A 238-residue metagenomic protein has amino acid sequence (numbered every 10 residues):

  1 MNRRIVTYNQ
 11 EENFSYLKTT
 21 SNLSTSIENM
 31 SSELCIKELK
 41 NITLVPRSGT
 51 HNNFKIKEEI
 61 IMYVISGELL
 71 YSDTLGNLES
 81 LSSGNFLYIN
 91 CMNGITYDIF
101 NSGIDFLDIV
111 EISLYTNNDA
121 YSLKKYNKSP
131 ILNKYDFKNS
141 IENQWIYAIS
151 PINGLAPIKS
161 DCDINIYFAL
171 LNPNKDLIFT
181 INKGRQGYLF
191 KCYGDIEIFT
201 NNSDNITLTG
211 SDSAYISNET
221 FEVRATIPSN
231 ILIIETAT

Functional and structural regions predicted by a protein language model:
R3-E28, C35-I56, I65-D73, N77-S83 (+3 more regions): Conserved short histidine dyad/triad with adjacent acidic residue
G76, C91-A120, S217-T238: Ligand-binding loop in jelly-roll beta-barrel domains
G76-S80, Y188, D204-I206: Short, surface-exposed secondary-structure edge patches
D105-D108, S113-F179, G184-L189, Y193-I198 (+1 more regions): Conserved, well-structured core segments that form or line functional sites
